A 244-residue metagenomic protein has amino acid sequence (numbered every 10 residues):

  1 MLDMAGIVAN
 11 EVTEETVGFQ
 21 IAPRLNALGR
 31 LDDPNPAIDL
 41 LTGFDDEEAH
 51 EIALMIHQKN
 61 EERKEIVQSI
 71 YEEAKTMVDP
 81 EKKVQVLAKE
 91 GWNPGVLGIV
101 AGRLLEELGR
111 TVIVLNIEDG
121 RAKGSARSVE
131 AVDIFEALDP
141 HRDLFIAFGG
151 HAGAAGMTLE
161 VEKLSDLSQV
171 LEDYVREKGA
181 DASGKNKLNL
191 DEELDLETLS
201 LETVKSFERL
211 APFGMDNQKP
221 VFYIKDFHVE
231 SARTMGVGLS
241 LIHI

Functional and structural regions predicted by a protein language model:
M1-L164, M235: Hydrophobic helix-and-loop "lid/oligomerization" segment in the mid-to-C-terminal part of catalytic domains
A74-V78, V175-D181, R209, V229-A232: Intrinsically disordered, low-complexity boundary segments flanking structured domains
D119, A152, S183-K187, F222 (+1 more regions): A general secondary-structure signal for short beta-strands and their flanking turns/coil in non-transmembrane regions
R142-A147, Y174-A180: A common structural junction motif
L164, S168, V175, G179-Y223: Anionic-ligand-binding alpha/beta catalytic cores of soluble enzymes and soluble regulatory domains that recognize
K219-M235: Structural detector for short beta-strands of small beta-barrel domains
I242-I244: Conserved small/polar residues in nucleotide/adenosyl-binding loops
